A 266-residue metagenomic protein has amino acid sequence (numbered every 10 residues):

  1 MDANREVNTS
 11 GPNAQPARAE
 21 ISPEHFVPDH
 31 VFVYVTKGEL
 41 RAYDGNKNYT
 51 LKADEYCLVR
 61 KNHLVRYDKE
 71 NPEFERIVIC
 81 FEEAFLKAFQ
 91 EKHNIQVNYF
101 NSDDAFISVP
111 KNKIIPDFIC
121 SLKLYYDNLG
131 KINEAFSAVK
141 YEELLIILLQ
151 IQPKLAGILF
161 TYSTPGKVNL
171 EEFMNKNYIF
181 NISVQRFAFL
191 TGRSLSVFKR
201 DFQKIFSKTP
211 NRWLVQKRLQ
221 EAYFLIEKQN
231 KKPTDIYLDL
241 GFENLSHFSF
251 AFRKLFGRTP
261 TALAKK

Functional and structural regions predicted by a protein language model:
M1-Q15, V78-I119, K123-L129, K154 (+2 more regions): N-terminal/domain-start segments enriched in small and hydrophobic, helix-friendly residues, covering either
D2-F100: N-terminal regulatory/effector-sensing and dimerization cores that precede helix-turn-helix DNA-binding domains
V31-Y34, I114-S121, K140, I147: Amphipathic, well-ordered alpha-helical segments in soluble domains
D54, F198-F202, H247-F252: Short hydrophobic/aromatic patch on the recognition helix
F100-K113, D127-L190, K204-T209, Q216: Short, Lys/Arg-enriched, Trp-marked, Pro/Gly-tolerant hinge/linker segments that flank
E172, K176, N181, Q185-R186 (+2 more regions): Terminal helix-turn-helix DNA-binding modules in bacterial transcription factors
T191-L195, E243-N244: Short coil turns linking two alpha-helices in DNA-binding domains
